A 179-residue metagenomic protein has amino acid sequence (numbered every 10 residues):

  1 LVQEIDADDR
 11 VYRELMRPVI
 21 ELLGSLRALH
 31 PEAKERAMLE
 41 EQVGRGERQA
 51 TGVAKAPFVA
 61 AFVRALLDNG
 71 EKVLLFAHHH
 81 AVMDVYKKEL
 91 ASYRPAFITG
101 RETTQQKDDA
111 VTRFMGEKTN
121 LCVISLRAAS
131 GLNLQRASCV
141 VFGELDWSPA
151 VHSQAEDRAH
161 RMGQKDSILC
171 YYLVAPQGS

Functional and structural regions predicted by a protein language model:
L1-I20, I124-S179: SF2 helicase/translocase ATPase core recognition
L1-V73, A77-A81, V85-A91: Interdomain linker/hinge connecting the two RecA-like lobes of the SF2 helicase core
E4, R48-T51, T99-E102, E144-W147: Pocket-edge positions in alpha/beta enzyme catalytic cores
A54-F58, Q105-D109, Q154: Short, conserved clusters of charged catalytic residues that mark active-site and nucleotide-handling motifs
L66, F114, A159-M162: Hydrophobic helix-cap positions at the C-terminus of alpha-helices in RecA-like/P-loop ATPase nucleotide-binding cores
K72-F76, D84, S92-L126: Conserved helicase ATPase core of P-loop NTP-dependent helicases/translocases
H80, E102, Q177: Short, glycine/serine-rich, charged loops/turns that create anion-binding and catalytic segments at active sites
L90-Y93, R136: Short, structured coil segments at secondary-structure junctions
